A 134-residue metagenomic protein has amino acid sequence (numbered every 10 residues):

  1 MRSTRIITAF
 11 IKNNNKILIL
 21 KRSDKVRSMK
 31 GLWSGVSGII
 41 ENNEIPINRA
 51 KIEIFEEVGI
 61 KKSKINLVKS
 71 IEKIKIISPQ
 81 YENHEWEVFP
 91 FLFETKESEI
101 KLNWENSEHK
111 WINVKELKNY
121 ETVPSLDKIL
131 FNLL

Functional and structural regions predicted by a protein language model:
M1-L18, I39: Conserved N-terminal beta-strand and adjoining loop/helix that marks the start of the Nudix/MutT-like hydrolase domain
T4, N15, I71-E99, K110 (+1 more regions): Active-site-adjacent beta-strand/loop module that shapes the phosphate/pyrophosphate-binding cleft
A9, I17, L32, H109-K110: A residue-level structural signature of the nucleotidyltransferase/glycosyltransferase Rossmann-like core
K16-E56: Conserved Nudix-box catalytic region and its N-terminal flanking loop in Nudix hydrolases and closely related
M29, V36, L67, K96-S98 (+1 more regions): Glycine-rich, flexible loop/turn motifs
K61-I71: A short coil-to-beta-strand element that immediately follows conserved catalytic motifs
P90-E94, K101-N132: NUDIX/MutT-family hydrolases
